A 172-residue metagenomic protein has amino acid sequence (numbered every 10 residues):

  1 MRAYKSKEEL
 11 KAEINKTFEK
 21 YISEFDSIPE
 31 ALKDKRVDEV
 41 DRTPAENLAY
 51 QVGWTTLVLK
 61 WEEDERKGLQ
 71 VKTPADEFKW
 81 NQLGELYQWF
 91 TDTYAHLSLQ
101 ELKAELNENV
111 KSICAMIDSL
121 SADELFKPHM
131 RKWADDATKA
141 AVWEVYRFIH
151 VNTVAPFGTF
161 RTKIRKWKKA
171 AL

Functional and structural regions predicted by a protein language model:
M1-K20: Extreme N-terminal tail/first-helix region
R2-K5, L86-Q100, K139-R147: Acidic/His metal-coordination segments adjacent to aromatic residues that form catalytic metal sites in metalloenzymes
A3, L10, K33, V40 (+1 more regions): Residue-level recognition of alpha-helical structural elements
F18-P29, T55-L59, E63, N107-S121 (+2 more regions): Structural signal for well-ordered, non-membrane alpha-helices
D34-E85, P128-L172: Short, contiguous alpha-helical
Q82-F126: Acidic/histidine-rich alpha-helical segments that form the ligand environment of transition-metal centers
